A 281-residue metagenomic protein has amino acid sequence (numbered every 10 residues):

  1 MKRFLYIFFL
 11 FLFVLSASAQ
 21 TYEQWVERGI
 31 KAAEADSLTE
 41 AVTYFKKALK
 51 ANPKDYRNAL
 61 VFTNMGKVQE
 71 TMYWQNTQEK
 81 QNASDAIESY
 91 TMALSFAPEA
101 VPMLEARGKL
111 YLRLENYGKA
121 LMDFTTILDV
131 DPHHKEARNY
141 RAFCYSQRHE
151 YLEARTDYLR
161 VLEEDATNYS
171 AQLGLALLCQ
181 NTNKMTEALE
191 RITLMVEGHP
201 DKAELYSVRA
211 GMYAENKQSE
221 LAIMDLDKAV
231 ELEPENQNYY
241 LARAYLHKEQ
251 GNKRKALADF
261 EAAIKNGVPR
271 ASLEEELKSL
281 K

Functional and structural regions predicted by a protein language model:
A17-W74, K80-S84, K281: N-terminal leader/linker segments that initiate helical-solenoid repeat arrays
T21-E23, Y56-L60, V101-P102, K135-E136 (+4 more regions): Helix-start (N-cap) detector for alpha-helical repeat units in TPR-like alpha-solenoids, especially tetratricopeptide
V26, A33, T63, E70 (+8 more regions): Position-specific recognition of the canonical hydrophobic site in helix A of tetratricopeptide repeat
S37-T43, W74-M92, L114-T126, R148-R160 (+3 more regions): Structural signature of tandem alpha-helical TPR/SEL1-like repeats, specifically the intra-repeat loop/turn
A51-K54, F96, V130, E164 (+3 more regions): Structural marker of alpha-solenoid helical repeat scaffolds
L60-N64, A106, Y140, G174 (+3 more regions): Canonical tetratricopeptide repeat
L173, L177-T186, E190-S219: Alpha-helical adaptor scaffolds
L241, Y245, E249-K281: Terminal, low-structured helical/coil segments at or just beyond the last alpha-helical repeat
